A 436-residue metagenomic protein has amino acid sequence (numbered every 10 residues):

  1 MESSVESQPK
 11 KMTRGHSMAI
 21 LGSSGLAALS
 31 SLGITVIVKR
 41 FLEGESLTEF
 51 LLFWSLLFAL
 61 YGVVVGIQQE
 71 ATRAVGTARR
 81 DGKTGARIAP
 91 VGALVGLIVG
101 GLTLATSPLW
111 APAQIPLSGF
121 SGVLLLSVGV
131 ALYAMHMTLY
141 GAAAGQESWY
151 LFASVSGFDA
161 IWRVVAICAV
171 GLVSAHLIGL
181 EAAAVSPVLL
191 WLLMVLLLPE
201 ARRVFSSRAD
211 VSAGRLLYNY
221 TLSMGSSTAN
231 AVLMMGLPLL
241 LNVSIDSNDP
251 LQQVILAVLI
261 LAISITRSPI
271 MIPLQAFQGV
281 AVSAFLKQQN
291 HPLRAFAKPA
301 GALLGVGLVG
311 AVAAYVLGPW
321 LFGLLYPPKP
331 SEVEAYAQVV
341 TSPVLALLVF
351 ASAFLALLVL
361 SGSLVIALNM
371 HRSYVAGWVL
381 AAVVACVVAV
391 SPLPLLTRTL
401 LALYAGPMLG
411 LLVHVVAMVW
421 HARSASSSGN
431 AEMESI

Functional and structural regions predicted by a protein language model:
M1-S30, Y150, S154, P199 (+3 more regions): N-terminal membrane topogenesis motif
T13-R14, L51, G76, R80-L94 (+3 more regions): Interfacial transmembrane-helix starts/ends
G15-T35, F158-D159, R163, L180-V195 (+2 more regions): Transmembrane helical elements of multi-pass membrane transporters/channels
S31, V64-R80, A262, T266-N290 (+1 more regions): Helix-loop junctions and terminal segments of transmembrane helices in multi-pass membrane transport/translocation
G44-E45, L109-L126, Q253, V316-A356: Interfacial segments at transmembrane-helix termini and the short loops linking adjacent helices
V65, A89-I115, C168-A169, A297-K329 (+3 more regions): Alpha-helical transmembrane segments of multi-pass membrane transport and lipid-handling proteins
F120-S127, A153-R203, L380-V384, L396-R423: Hydrophobic alpha-helical transmembrane segments
L132-S156, L286, F350-G377: Membrane-interface junctions at transmembrane-helix termini in multi-pass inner-membrane proteins
